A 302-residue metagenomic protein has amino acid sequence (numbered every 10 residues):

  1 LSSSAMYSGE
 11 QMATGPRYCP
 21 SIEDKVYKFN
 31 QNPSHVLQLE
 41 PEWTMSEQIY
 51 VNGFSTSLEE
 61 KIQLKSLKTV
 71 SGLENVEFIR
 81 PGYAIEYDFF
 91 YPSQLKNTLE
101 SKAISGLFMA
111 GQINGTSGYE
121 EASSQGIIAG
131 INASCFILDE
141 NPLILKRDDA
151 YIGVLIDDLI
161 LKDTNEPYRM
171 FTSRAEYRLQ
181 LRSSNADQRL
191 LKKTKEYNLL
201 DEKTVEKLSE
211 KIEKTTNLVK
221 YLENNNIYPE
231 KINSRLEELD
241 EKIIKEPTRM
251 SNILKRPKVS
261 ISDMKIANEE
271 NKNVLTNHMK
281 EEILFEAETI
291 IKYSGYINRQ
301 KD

Functional and structural regions predicted by a protein language model:
L1-T69: Predominantly flavin-linked oxidoreductase catalytic cores and closely associated redox partners
A13-P20, P81-F90, P142-L159, S173-A175 (+2 more regions): A glycine-rich phosphate-binding loop feature that marks nucleotide/adenosyl-phosphate handling sites
H35-W43, K96-S101, Y168, T172 (+1 more regions): Short beta-strand elements
Q38, Y50-N114, I144-D157, K280-D302: A glycine-rich dinucleotide-binding beta-alpha-beta segment and adjacent secondary-structure elements that constitute
Q112-E120, E176-R178: Glycine-rich phosphate/pyrophosphate-binding beta-alpha loops
A122-L145: Internal hydrophobic alpha-helix adjacent to the cofactor/substrate pocket in enzyme cavities
D139-E202, E206: Mid-to-C-terminal Rossmann-like scaffold of FAD/NAD(P)H-dependent oxidoreductases
R174, L191-D302: Extended, charge-enriched "interface" segments that sit outside catalytic cores
